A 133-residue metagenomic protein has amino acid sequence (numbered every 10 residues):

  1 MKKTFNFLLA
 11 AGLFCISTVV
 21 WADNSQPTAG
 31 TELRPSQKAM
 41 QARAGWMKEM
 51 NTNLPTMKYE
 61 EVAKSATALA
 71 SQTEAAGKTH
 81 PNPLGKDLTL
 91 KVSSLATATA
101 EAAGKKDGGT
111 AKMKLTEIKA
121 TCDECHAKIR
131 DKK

Functional and structural regions predicted by a protein language model:
M1-L9: Bacterial N-terminal signal peptides that target proteins for export
K2-K3, R43, R130: Basic side chains
A10-F14: Short, linear, compositionally biased motifs with a strong N-terminal bias
C15-T18, A22: N-terminal signal peptide c-region/cleavage motif recognized by signal peptidases
A22-K119: Extracytoplasmic c-type cytochrome modules immediately beyond a signal peptide or single-pass transmembrane anchor
I118-R130: The canonical Cys-X-X-Cys-His
K133: Short Cys/His-rich "knuckle" micro-motifs
